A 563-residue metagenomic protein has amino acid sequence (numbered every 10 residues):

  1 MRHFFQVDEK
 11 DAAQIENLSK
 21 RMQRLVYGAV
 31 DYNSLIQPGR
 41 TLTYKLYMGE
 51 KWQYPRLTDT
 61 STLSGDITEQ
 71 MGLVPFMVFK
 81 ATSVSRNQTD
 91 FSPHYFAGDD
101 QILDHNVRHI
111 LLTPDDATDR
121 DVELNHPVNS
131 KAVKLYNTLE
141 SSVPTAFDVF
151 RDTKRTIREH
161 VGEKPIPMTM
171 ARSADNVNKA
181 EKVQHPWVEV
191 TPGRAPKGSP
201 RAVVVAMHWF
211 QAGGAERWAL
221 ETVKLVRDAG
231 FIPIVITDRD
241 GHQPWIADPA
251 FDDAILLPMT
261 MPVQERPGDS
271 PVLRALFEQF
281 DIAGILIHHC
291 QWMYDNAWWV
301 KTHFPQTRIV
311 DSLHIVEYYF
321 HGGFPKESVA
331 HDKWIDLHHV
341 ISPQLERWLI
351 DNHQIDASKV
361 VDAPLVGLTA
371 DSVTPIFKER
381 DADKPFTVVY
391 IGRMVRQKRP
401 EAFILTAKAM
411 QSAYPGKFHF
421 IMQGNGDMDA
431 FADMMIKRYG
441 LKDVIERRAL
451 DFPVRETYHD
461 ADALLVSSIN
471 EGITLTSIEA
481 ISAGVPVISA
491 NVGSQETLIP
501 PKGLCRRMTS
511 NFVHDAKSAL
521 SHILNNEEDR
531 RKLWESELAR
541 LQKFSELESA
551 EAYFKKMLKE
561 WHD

Functional and structural regions predicted by a protein language model:
M1-A202: Non-catalytic membrane-proximal stalk/linker segments that position and tether the catalytic domains
I157-M168, W334-V360: A short, active-site helix/loop in glycosyltransferases that binds the activated sugar's phosphate group
E216-E221, F386, R393-A409, D427-A430: A conserved mid-protein helix/loop that constitutes part of the nucleotide-sugar donor-binding site
A254-M261, A432-L450: Nucleotide-activated donor-binding/catalytic signature segment of Leloir-type glycosyltransferases, i.e., the conserved
P375, E527-K559: A charged, aromatic-enriched C-terminal amphipathic alpha-helix characteristic of glycosyltransferases across folds
I469: Aromatic "clamp/platform" in nucleotide-sugar-dependent glycosyltransferases that forms part of the donor/acceptor
P486-A490: Short hydrophobic beta-strand element within catalytic cores of glycosyltransferases and related nucleotide-activated
P501-H514, H522-E527: Conserved acidic donor-binding segment of nucleotide-sugar-dependent glycosyltransferases
